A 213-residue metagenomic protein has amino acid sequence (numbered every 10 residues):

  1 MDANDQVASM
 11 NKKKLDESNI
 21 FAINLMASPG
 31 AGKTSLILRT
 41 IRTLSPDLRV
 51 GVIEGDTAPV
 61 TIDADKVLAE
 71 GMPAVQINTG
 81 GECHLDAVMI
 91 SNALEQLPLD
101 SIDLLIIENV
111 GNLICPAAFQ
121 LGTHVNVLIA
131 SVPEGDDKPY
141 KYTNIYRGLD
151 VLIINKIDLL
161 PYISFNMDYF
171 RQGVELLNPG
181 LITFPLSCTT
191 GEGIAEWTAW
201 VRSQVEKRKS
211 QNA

Functional and structural regions predicted by a protein language model:
M1-K13, E17-M26, A31, T40-H124 (+2 more regions): Nucleotide-state-sensitive switch-loop elements of NTP-binding domains
N4, A8, L44, L48 (+8 more regions): Conserved NTP-handling cores and scaffolds of large molecular machines
L36: Hydrophobic positions on the alpha1 helix immediately C-terminal to the Walker A/P-loop
D56, N155, S187: Active-site glycine-centered loops adjacent to acidic/histidine catalytic or metal-binding residues that shape
P116-T123, A130-L181: Conserved C-terminal guanine-recognition region of P-loop GTPase G domains, centered on the G4
L159-A213: Canonical P-loop GTPase G-domain recognition
